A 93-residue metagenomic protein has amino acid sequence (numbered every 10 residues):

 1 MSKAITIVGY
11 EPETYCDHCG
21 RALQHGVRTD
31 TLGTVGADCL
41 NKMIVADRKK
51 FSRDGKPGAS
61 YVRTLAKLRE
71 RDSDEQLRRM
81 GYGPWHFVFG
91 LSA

Functional and structural regions predicted by a protein language model:
S2-E13, V27-D30: Short, flexible, mixed-charge glycine/proline-rich loop motifs that serve as phosphate/nucleic-acid-contacting
Y10, D38, R48, L65 (+1 more regions): Compositionally biased, intrinsically disordered low-complexity segments
C16-C19: Short cysteine-rich clusters marking metal-coordination/redox-active sites
A22, K49, R79-M80: Positively charged, low-complexity intrinsically disordered regions
H25-G26, V45: Short, non-ligating residues that shape and space the ligands of small metal-coordination modules and catalytic
D30-M43: Cysteine-rich micro-motifs
L40-P57: Short metal-binding segments enriched for Cys and/or His
D54-A93: Long, charged interaction segments in nuclear RNA/chromatin-associated proteins
